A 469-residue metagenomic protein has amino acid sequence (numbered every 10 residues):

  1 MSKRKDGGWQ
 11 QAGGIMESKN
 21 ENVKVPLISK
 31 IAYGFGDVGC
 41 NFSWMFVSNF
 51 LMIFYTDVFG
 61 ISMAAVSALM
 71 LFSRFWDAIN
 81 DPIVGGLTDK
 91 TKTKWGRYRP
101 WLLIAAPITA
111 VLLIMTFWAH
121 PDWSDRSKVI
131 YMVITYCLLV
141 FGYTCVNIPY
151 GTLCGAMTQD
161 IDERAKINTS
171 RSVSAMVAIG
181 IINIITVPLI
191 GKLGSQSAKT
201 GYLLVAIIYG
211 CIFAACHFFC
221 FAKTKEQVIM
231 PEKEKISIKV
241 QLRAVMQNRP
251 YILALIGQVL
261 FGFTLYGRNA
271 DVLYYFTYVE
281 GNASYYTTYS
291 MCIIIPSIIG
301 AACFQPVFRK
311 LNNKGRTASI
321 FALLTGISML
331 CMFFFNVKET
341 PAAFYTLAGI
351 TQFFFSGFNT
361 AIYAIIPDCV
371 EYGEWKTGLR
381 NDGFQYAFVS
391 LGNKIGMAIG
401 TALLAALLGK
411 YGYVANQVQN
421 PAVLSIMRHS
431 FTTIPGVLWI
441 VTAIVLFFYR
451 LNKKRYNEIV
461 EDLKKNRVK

Functional and structural regions predicted by a protein language model:
W9, G14-K469: Membrane-embedded alpha-helical bundles of multi-pass transporters/translocases, especially carrier/permease families
